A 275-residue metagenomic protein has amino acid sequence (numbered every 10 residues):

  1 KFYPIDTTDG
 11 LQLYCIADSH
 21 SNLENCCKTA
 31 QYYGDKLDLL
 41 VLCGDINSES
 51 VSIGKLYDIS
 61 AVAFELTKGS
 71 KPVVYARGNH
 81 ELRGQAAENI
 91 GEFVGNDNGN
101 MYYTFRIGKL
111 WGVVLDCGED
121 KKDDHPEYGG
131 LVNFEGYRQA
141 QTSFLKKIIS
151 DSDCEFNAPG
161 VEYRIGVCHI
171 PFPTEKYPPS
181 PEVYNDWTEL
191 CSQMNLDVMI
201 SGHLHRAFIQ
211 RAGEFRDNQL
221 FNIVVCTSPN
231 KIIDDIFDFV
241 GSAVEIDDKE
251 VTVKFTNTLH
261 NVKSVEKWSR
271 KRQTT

Functional and structural regions predicted by a protein language model:
K1, Y57-D151, D186-S192, L196 (+2 more regions): Extended active-site neighborhood of metal-dependent phosphoesterases/phosphodiesterases
K1-C15, G34-K36, K249-T252, N257-T275: Acidic, histidine-bearing metal-coordination/catalytic regions of metal-dependent phosphoesterases
K1-G54: N-terminal active-site segment of His-dependent metallophosphoesterases
G10, L37, S70, P159-Y163 (+2 more regions): A general structural motif
L13-C15, L40-L42, Y75, G166 (+1 more regions): Residue-level marker for buried hydrophobic side chains located in beta-strands that build the well-ordered beta-sheet
D18, G44-D45, G78-N79, H169 (+1 more regions): Active-site glycine-centered loops adjacent to acidic/histidine catalytic or metal-binding residues that shape
C117, V167-F172, H203-L204: Short, well-ordered beta-to-alpha junction loops that form the rim of enzyme active sites and present histidine/acidic
F134, D153-V198: Active-site-proximal segments of metal-dependent phosphoesterases and phosphodiesterases across multiple
